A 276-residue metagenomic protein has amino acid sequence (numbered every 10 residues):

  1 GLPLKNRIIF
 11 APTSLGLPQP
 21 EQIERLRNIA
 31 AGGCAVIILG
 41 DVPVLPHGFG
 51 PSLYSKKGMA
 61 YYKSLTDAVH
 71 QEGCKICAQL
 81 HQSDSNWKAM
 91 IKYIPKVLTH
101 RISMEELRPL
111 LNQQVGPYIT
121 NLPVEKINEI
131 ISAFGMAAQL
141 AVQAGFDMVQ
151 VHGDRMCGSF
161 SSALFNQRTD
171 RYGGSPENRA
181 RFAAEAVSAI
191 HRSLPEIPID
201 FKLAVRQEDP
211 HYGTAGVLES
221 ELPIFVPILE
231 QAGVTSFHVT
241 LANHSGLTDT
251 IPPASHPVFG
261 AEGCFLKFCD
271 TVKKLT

Functional and structural regions predicted by a protein language model:
G1-T276: Flavin-dependent oxidoreductase catalytic cores
